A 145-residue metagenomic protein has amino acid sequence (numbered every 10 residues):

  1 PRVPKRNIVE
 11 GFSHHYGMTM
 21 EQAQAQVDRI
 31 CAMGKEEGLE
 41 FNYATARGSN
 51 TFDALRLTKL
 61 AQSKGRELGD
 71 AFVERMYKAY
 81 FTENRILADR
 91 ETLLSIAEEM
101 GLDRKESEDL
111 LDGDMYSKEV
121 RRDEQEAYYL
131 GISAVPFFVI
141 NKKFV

Functional and structural regions predicted by a protein language model:
P1, K59-V145: C-terminal cap of thioredoxin/glutaredoxin-like
P1-Y80: Structural alpha/beta surface segment adjacent to cysteine/selenocysteine redox centers across thiol/disulfide enzymes
